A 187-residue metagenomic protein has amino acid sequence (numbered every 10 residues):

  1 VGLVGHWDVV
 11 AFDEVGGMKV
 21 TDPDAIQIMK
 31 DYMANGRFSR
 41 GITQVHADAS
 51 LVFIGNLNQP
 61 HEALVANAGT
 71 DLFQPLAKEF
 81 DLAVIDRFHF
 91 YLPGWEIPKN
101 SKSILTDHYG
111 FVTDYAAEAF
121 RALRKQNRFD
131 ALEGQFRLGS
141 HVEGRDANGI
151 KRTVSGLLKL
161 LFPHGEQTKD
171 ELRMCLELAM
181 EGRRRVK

Functional and structural regions predicted by a protein language model:
V1, A34-A49, V65, L72-F80: Conserved Walker
L3, T21, A25, F80-V84 (+4 more regions): Helical mechanochemical/support elements of P-loop NTPase systems and associated helical scaffolds
L3-V15, R87-P98: P-loop NTPase motor core
H6-Y32, H46-A49, N56-N67, A83-V84: Conserved AAA+/SF3 P-loop NTPase catalytic/coupling segment centered on the Walker-B
I26, A66-T70, L105-Y109: Short secondary-structure boundary/capping segments
S39, F53-N56: A conserved active-site cap/scaffold subdomain adjacent to cofactor or substrate pockets
V65-K99: A short helix-turn-beta junction within AAA+ P-loop NTPase domains corresponding to the substrate/partner-engaging
H89-K187: Conserved NTP phosphate-binding and transfer environment spanning the P-loop NTPase/kinase superfamily
